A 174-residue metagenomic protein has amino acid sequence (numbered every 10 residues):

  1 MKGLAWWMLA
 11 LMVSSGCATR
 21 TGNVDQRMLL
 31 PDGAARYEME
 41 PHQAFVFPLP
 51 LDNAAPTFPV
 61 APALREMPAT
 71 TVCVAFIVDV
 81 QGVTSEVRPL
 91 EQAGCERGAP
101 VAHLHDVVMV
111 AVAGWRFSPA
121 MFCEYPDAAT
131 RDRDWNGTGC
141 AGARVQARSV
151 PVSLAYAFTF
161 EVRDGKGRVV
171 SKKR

Functional and structural regions predicted by a protein language model:
M1-K2: N-terminal secretory signal peptides that target proteins for export/translocation
A5-S15: Bacterial N-terminal signal peptides
C17-R174: Charge-biased low-complexity segments
